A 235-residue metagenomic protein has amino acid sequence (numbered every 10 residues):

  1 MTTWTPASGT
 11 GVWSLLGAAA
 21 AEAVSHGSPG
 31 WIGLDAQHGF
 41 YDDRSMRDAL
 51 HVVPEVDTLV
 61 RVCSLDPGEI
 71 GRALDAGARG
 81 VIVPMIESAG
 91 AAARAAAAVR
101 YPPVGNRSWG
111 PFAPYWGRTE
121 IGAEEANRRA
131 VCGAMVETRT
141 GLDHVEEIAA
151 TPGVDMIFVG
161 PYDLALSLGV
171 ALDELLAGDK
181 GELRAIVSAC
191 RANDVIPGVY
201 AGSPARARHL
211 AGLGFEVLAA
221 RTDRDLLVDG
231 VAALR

Functional and structural regions predicted by a protein language model:
M1-P67, A150-D155: Conserved N-terminal beta1-alpha1 strand-loop-helix module at the mouth
M1-W13, W116-R128, R184-A192: N-terminal amphipathic alpha-helix/helix-capping segment at the start of soluble metabolic enzymes
S8-V12, I32-L34, T58-V62, V81-V83 (+4 more regions): Hydrophobic faces of well-ordered beta-strands that scaffold small-molecule active sites in alpha/beta enzyme cores
G27-W31, E55, D75-G80, V99-Y101 (+2 more regions): Glycine-enriched alpha-helix->loop->beta-strand junction motifs that scaffold or abut catalytic
P29-W31, V154, V159-G178: Glycine/Thr-rich beta-alpha phosphate-binding loop at enzyme active sites
D43-D75, A97-G105, A126-R128, L175-G198: Alpha-helix-loop-beta-strand connector modules within alpha/beta enzyme cores
G68, A78-M156, P161-L166: Conserved anion-binding
R107-R118, A130, V136-T140, K180-R235: C-terminal alpha-helical cap/extension of soluble enzyme domains
